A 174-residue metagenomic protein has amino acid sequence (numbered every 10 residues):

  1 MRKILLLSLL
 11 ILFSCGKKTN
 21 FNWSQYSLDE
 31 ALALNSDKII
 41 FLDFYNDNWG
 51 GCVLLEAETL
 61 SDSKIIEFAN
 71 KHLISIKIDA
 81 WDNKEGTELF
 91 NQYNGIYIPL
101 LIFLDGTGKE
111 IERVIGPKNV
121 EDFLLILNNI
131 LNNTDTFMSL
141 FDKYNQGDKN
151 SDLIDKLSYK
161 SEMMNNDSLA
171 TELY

Functional and structural regions predicted by a protein language model:
R2-L7: Sec-dependent signal peptide recognition, specifically the positively charged N-region followed immediately by
F13-S14: C-terminal motif of bacterial Sec signal peptides marking the signal peptidase cleavage site
K17-S36: N-terminal leader/targeting and pre-domain segments
F21-Y26, N46, E58, D62-E85: Thiol-based oxidoreductase modules, predominantly thioredoxin-like and allied folds used for disulfide exchange
S36-W49: Short active-site neighborhood of thiol/selenol oxidoreductases, capturing the structured segment around
E85-I98: Structural alpha/beta surface segment adjacent to cysteine/selenocysteine redox centers across thiol/disulfide enzymes
G95-T136: Non-catalytic, surface beta->alpha helical segment in thiol-disulfide oxidoreductase systems
N132-Y174: Non-globular targeting/processing and membrane-anchoring segments
